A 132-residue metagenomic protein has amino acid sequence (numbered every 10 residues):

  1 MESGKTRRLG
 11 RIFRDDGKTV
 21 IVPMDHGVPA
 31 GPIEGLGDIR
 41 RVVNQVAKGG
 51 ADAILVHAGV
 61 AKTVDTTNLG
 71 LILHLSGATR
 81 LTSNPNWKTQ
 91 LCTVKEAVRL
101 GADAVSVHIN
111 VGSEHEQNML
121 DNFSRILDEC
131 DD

Functional and structural regions predicted by a protein language model:
M1-R14: N-terminal basic/disordered segments at the start of proteins
R14-D15, T19-D132: Alpha/beta enzyme core
